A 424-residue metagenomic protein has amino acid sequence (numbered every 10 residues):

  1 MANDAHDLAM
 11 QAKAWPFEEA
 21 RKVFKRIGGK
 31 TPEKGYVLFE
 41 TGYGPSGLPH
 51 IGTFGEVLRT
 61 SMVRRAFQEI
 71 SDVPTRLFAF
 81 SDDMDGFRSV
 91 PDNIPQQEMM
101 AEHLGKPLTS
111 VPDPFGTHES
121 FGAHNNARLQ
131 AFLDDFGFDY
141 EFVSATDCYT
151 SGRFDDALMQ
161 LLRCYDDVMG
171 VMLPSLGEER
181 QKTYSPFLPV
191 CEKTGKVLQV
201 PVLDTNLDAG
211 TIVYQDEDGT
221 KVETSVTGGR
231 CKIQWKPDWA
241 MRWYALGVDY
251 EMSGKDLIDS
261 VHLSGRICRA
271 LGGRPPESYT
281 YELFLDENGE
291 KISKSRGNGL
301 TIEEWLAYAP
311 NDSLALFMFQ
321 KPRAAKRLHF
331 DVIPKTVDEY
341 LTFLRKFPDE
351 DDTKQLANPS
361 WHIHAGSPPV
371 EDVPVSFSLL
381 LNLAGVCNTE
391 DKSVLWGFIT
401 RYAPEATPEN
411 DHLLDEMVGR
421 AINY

Functional and structural regions predicted by a protein language model:
A2-P95, D238-S260: N-terminal catalytic cores of NTP/NDP-binding nucleotidyl/phosphoryl-transfer enzymes
A20-K25, R59-A66, N125-R128, V171-L176 (+2 more regions): Short alpha-helical segments and helix-capping/turn motifs at coil-helix boundaries
H50, L161, P310: Residue-level signal for inorganic ion chemistry
R64-F67, S71, L133-Y140, Y165-M172 (+5 more regions): A generic secondary-structure signal for well-formed alpha-helical elements
M84-A101, A157-L158, L162, K291 (+1 more regions): Charged, often glycine-rich, active-site loop that binds/positions anionic groups
Q97-F136: A glycine-rich helix N-cap at a beta->alpha junction
F138-I302: Active-site cores that bind ATP or allylic diphosphates and position pyrophosphate for catalysis
D256, E282-Y424: Catalytic adenosine-cofactor/nucleotide-binding cores of aminoacyl-tRNA synthetases and other
